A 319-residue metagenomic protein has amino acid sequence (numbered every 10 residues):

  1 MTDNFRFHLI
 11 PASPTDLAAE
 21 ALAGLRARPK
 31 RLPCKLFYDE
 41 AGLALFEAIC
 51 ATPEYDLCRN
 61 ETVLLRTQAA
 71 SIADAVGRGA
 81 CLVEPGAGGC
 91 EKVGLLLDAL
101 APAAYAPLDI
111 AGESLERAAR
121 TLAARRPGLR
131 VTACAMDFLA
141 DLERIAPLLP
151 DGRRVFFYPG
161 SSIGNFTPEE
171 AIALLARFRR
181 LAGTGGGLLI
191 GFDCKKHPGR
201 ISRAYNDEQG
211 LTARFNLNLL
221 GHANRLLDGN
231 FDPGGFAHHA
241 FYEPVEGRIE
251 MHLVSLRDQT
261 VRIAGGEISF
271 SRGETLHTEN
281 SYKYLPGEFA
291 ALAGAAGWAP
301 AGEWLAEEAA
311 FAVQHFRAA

Functional and structural regions predicted by a protein language model:
M1-L36, L43: N-terminal auxiliary segments of SAM/dcSAM-dependent transferases
P29-G79: Class I SAM-dependent methyltransferase Rossmann-like catalytic core, especially the SAM/SAH-binding loop
G79-G88: Conserved class I S-adenosyl-L-methionine
G89-A101: Conserved SAM-binding loop of SAM-dependent methyltransferases across substrates and taxa, primarily the Class I
A111-E113: Conserved SAM/SAH-binding beta-strand->alpha-helix loop
I172-T184: A short glycine-rich, Lys/Arg-flanked "PGG" loop and its adjoining helix->strand segment in the class I
L181-K195: Conserved beta-strand signature within the Rossmann-like core of class I S-adenosyl-L-methionine
R200-Y282, P286, A290-A296: Substrate-binding/catalytic lobe of Class I Rossmann-like enzymes that use SAM or dcSAM, i.e., the mid-to-C-terminal
